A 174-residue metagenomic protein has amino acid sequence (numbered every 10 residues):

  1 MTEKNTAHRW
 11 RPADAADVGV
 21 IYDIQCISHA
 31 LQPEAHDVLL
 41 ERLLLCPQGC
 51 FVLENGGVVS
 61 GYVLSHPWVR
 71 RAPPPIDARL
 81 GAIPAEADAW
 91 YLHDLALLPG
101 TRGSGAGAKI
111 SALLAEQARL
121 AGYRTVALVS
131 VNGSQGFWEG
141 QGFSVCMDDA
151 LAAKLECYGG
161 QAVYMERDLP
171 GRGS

Functional and structural regions predicted by a protein language model:
N5-I21: A short beta-loop-alpha structural element at the N-terminal edge of CoA-dependent acyl/N-acetyltransferase catalytic
T6-H8, V58-Y62, W90: Glycine-rich phosphate/pyrophosphate-binding loop shared by adenosine-nucleotide-utilizing enzymes
H29-A82: Active-site rim helix/loop that mediates acceptor-substrate recognition in acyltransferases
Q48, G160-E166: Short hydrophobic/aromatic beta-strand or adjacent loop that forms the aromatic wall/cage of a ligand/substrate-binding
Y62-A96, R102, D149-Q161: Conserved acyl-donor/pantetheine-binding loop and adjacent beta-alpha core of acyl/acetyltransferases and related
L97, G103-E116: Conserved acetyl-CoA-binding loop-helix of GNAT-fold acetyltransferases
S111, Q117-V131: Conserved GNAT acetyl-CoA-binding A-motif
L120, N132-Y158: Conserved active-site alpha-helix within GNAT-family acetyltransferase domains
